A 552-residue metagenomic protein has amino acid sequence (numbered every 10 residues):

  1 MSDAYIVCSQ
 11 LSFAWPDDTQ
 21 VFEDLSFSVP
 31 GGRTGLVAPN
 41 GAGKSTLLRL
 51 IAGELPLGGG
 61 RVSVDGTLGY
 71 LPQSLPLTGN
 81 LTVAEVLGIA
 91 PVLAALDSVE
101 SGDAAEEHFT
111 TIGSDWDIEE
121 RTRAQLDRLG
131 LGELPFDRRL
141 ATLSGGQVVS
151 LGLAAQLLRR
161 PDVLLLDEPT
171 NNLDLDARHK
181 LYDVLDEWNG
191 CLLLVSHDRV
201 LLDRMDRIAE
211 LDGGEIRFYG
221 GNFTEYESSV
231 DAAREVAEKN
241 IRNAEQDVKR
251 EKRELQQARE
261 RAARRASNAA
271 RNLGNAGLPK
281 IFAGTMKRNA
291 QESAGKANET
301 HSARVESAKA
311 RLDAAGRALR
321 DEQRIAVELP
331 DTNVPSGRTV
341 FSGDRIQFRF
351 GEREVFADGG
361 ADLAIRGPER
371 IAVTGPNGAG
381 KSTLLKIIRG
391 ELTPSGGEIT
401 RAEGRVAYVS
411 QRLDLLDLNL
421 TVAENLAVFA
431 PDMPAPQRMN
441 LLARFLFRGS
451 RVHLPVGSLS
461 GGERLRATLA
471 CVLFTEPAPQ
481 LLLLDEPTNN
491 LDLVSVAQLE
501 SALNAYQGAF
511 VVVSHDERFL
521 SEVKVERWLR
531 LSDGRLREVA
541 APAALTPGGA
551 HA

Functional and structural regions predicted by a protein language model:
M1-A14, V92-G145, V149, S229-F350 (+1 more regions): Coupling and communication elements adjacent to P-loop NTPase active sites across diverse families
C8-L11, D18-G32, G60, G343-R349 (+2 more regions): Conserved beta-strand
R33-T34, L48-E107, G367-R370, P376-A379 (+4 more regions): ABC ATPase nucleotide-binding domain signature region
L77-T142, Q411, L415-L481, E486: ABC-family P-loop ATPase nucleotide-binding domains
N80-L81, E85, G214-K239, L531-A552: Conserved beta-strand-loop-alpha-helix hinge in the C-terminal portion of ABC ATPase nucleotide-binding domains
L153, L181, L469, T488: Hydrophobic anchor residue at the start of the ABC signature
R160: Conserved catalytic motifs of ABC-family nucleotide-binding domains
L164-E168, L173, V409, L481-E486 (+1 more regions): Catalytic Walker B motif of ABC-type/P-loop ATPase nucleotide-binding domains
